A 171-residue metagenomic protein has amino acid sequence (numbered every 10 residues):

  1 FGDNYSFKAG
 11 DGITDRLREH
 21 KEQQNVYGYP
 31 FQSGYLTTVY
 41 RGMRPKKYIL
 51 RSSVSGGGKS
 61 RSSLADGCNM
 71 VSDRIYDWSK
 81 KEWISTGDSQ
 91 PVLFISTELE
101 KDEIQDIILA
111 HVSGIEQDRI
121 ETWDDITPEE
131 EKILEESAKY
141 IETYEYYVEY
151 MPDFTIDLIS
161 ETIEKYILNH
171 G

Functional and structural regions predicted by a protein language model:
F1-K46, W83, S137-E145, T162: Core recognition of P-loop NTPase motor domains used across DNA-transaction enzymes
K8, C68, F154-T155: Short, structural beta-strand-to-alpha-helix junction motif
T38, D73-G171: Cytosolic-facing regulatory segments adjacent to core modules
R44-I49, Q90: Pre-Walker A (Motif I) flank of P-loop NTPase domains
V54: P-loop (Walker A) phosphate-binding loop of NTP-binding proteins
G58-K59: Conserved glycine(s) of the Walker
S62-D66, I104: Hydrophobic positions on the alpha1 helix immediately C-terminal to the Walker A/P-loop
A65-I75: Walker A/P-loop NTP-binding motif
